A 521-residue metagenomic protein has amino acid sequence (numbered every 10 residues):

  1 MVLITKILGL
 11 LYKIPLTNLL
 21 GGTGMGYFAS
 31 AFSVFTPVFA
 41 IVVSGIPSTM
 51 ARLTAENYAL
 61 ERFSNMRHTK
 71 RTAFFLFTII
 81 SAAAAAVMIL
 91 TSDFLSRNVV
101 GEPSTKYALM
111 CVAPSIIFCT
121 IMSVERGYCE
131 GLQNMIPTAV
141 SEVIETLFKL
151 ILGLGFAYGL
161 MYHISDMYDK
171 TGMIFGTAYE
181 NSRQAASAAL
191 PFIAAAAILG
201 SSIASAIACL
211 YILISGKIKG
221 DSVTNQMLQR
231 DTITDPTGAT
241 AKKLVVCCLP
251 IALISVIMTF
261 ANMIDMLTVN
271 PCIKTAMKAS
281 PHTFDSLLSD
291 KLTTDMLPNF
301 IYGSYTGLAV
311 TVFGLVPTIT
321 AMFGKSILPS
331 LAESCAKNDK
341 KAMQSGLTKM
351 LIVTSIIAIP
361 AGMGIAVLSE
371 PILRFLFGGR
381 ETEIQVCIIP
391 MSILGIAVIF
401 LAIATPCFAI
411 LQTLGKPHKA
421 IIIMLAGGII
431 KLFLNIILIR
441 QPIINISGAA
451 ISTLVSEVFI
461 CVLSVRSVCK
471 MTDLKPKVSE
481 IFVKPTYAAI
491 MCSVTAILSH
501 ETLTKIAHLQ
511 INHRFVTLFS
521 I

Functional and structural regions predicted by a protein language model:
M1, M110, P114, C129-Y158 (+4 more regions): Alpha-helical transmembrane segments of multi-pass membrane transporters/permeases
M1-S48, A85, I116, I254-T268: Signature of the first transmembrane helix
L16-P37, S187-A195, T240-C247, N270-F313 (+1 more regions): Interfacial/gating helices of multi-pass transporter permease domains
S44-A59, T318-K337: Helix-loop junctions and terminal segments of transmembrane helices in multi-pass membrane transport/translocation
R71-A113, D166-V223, Q229-T232, T240 (+5 more regions): Short alpha-helical transmembrane segments in multi-pass integral membrane proteins
D93-C111, I365-V398, H508-N512: Interfacial segments at transmembrane-helix termini and the short loops linking adjacent helices
T171-G176, N181-A194, S255, E480-I521: Transmembrane alpha-helical segments of multi-pass transport proteins
A404-G415, S464-F482: Alpha-helical transmembrane segments
